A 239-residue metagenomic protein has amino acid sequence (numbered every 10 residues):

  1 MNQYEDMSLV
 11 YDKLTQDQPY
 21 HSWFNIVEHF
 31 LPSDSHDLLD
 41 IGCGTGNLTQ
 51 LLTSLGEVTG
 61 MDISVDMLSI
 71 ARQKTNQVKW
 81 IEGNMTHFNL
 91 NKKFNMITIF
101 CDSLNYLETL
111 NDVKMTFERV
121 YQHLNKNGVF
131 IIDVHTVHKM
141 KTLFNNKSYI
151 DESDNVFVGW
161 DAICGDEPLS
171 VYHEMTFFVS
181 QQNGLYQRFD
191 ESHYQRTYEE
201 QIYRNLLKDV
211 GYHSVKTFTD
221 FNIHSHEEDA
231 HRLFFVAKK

Functional and structural regions predicted by a protein language model:
M1-S35: Conserved class I S-adenosyl-L-methionine
S35-G42: Conserved class I S-adenosyl-L-methionine
G46-H87: Class I SAM-dependent methyltransferase SAM/SAH-binding core
T86-M96: A short acidic, Gly/Pro-enriched loop at the edge of an enzyme's catalytic core that lines a small-molecule cofactor
K114-K126: A short glycine-rich, Lys/Arg-flanked "PGG" loop and its adjoining helix->strand segment in the class I
N127-V134: Conserved beta-strand signature within the Rossmann-like core of class I S-adenosyl-L-methionine
V134-I202: SAM-dependent methyltransferase
Y194, E200-K239: C-terminal lobe and adjacent flexible extensions of AdoMet/dcAdoMet transferase-like proteins
